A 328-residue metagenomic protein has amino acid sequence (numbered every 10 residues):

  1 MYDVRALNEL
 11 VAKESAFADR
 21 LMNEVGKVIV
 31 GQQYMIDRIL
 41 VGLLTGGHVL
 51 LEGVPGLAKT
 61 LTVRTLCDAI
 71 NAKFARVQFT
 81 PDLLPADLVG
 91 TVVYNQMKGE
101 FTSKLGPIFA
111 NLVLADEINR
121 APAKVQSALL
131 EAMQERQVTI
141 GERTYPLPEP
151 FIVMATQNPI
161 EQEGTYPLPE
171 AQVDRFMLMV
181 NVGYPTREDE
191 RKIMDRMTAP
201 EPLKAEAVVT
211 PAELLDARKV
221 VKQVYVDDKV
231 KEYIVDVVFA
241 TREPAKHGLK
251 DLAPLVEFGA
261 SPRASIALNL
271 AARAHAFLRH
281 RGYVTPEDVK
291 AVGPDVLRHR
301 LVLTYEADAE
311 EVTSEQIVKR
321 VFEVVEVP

Functional and structural regions predicted by a protein language model:
M1-A12, E243-P328: C-terminal engagement/docking regions of AAA+ P-loop ATPases
V4, L43-T80: Walker A/P-loop
L10-S15, V28, T165, M179-D251 (+4 more regions): Conserved C-terminal "switch" segment of AAA+ ATPases
V11-L57, F239: Pre-Walker A (pre-P-loop) alpha-helix and adjacent loop at the N terminus of AAA/AAA+ ATPase modules, a conserved
R38-V41, Y94-L114: Conserved alpha-helical scaffold flanking the Walker A/P-loop in AAA+ ATPase domains
G53, D116-E117, A128: Walker B catalytic acidic pair
V54, L88, T156: P-loop (Walker A) phosphate-binding loop of NTP-binding proteins
N95-E100, E117, A121-V125, M133-V224 (+1 more regions): Canonical AAA+ ATPase core
